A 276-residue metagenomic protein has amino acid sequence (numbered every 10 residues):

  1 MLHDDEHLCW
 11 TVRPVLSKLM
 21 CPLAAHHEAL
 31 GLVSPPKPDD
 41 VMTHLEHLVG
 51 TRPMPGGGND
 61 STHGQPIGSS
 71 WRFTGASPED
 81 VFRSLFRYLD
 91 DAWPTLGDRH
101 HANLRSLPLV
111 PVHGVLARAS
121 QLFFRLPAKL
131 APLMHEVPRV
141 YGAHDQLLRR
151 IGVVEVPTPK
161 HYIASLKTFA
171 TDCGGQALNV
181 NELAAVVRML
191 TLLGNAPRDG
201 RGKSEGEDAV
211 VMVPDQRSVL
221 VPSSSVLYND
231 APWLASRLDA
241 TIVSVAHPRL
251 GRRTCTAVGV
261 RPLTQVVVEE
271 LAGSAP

Functional and structural regions predicted by a protein language model:
M1-P276: Long, intrinsically disordered, charge-dense linkers/tails
